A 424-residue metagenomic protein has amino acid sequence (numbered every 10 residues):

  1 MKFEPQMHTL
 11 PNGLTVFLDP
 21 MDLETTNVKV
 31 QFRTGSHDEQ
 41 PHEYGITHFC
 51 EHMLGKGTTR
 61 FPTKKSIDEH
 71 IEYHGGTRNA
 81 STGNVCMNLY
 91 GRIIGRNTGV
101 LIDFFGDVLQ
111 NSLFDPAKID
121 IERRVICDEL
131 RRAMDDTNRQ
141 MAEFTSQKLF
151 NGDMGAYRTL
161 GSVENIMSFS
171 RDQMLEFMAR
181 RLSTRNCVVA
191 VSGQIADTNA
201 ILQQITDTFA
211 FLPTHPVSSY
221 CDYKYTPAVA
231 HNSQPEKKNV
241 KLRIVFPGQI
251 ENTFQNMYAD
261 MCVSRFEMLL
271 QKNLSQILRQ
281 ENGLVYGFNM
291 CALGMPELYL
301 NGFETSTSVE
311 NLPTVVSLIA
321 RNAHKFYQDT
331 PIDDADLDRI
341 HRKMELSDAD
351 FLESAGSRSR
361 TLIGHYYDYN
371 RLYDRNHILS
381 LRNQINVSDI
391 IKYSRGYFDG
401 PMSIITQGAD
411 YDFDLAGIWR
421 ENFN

Functional and structural regions predicted by a protein language model:
M1-T26: N- or domain-start disorder-to-order transition segments that initiate the globular core
Q6, T26-V28, G45, R185-C187 (+4 more regions): Structural beta-strand/beta-sheet cores of well-ordered domains, especially the beta-sheet scaffolds that support
T9, S66-V217, E281-N424: Charge-rich, well-structured scaffold segments of protease-associated domains
P20-T34, N186, H215-Q276: His/Glu-based metal-binding/catalytic segments typifying zinc-dependent metallopeptidases
K29-R92, R158, M268-L284: M16/MPP (pitrilysin/insulinase) zinc-metallopeptidase core fold and M16-derived inactive scaffolds
S36-D38, D197-T198, I250-T253, E310-P313: Short beta-strands and strand-coil junctions in structured, solvent-facing domains, enriched
E39, E43, T98, I102 (+5 more regions): Short, charged, low-complexity patches
